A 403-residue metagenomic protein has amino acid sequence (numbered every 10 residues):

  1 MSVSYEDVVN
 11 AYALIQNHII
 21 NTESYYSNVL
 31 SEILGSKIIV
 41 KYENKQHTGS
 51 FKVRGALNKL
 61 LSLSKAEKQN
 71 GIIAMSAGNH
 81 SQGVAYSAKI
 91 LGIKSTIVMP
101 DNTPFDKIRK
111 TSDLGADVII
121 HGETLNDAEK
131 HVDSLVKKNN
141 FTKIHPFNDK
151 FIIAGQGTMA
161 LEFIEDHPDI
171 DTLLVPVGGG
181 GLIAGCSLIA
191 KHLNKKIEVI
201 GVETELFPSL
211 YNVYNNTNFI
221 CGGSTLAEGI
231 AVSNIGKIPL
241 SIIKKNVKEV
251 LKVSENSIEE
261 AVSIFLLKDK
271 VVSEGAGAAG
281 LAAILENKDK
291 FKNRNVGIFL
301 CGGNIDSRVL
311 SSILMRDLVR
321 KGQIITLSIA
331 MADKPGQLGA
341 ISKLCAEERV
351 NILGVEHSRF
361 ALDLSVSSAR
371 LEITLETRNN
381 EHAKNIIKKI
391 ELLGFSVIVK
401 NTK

Functional and structural regions predicted by a protein language model:
M1-K403: PLP-dependent amino-acid enzyme catalytic core
